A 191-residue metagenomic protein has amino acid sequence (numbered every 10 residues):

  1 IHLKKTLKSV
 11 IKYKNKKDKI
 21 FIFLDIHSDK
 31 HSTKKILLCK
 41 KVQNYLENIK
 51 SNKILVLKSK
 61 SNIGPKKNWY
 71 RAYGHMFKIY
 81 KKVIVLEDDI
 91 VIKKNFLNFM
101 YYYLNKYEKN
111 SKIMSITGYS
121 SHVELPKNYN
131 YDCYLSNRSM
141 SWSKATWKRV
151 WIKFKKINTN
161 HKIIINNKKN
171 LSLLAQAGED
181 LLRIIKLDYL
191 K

Functional and structural regions predicted by a protein language model:
I1-V85, I90-K191: An acidic/histidine-cluster motif and surrounding catalytic segment that typifies divalent-metal-assisted enzyme active
